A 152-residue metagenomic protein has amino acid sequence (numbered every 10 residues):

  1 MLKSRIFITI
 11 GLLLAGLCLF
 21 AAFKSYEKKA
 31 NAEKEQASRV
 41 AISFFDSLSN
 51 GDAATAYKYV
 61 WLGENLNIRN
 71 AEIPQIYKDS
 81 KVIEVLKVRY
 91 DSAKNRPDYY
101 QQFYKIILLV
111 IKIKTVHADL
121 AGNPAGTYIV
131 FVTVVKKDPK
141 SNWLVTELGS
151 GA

Functional and structural regions predicted by a protein language model:
L2-N50: Short, low-complexity N-terminal intrinsically disordered segments enriched in polar/charged residues
L12, A30, K34, L66-R69 (+3 more regions): Intrinsic-disorder-associated interaction segments
S38-F45, A53, Y57, N70 (+2 more regions): Extracytoplasmic/secreted envelope proteins and their assembly/folding machinery, especially bacterial periplasmic
S49, W61, P139: Residue-level marker of positions within ordered structural domains that often coincide with functionally constrained
N50-A54, S141-L144: Loop/turn elements at helix/coil->beta-strand transitions in domains of secreted/extracellular proteins
A54-K105, H117-A118: Short solvent-exposed beta->alpha transition segments
R96-A152: Exposed beta-sheet edge and beta->alpha loop/turn motif
